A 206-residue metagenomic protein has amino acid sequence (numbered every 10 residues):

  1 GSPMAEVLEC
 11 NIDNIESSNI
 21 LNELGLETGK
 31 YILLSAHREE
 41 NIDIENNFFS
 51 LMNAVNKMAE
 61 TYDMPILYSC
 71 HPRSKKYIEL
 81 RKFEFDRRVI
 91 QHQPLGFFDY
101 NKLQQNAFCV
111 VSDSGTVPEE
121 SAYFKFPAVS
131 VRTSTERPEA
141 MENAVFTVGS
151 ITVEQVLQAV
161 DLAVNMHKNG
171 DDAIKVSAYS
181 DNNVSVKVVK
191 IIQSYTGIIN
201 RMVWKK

Functional and structural regions predicted by a protein language model:
G1-M64, Y68-C70, S74-K206: Nucleotide-activated sugar donor-binding and catalytic core shared by glycosyltransferases and related lipid-linked
